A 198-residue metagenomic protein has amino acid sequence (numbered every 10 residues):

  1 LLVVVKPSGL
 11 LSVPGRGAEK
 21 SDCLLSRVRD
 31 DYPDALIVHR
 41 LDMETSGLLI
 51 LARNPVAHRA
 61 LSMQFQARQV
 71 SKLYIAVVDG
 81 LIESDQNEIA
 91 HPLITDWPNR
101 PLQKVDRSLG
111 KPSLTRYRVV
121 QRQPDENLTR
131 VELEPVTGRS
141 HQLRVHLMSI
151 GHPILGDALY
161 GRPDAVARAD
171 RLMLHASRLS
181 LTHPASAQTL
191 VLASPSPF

Functional and structural regions predicted by a protein language model:
L1-F198: RNA pseudouridine synthases
